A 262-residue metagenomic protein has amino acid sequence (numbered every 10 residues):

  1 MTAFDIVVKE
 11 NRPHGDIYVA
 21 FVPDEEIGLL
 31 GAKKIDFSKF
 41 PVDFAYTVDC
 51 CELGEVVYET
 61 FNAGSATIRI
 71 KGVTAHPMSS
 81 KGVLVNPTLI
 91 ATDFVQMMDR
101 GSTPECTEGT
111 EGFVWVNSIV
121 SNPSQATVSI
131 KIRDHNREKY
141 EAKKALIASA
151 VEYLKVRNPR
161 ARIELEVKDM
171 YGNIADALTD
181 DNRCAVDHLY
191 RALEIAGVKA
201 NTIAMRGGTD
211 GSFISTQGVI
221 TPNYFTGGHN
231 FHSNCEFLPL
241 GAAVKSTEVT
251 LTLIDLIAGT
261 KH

Functional and structural regions predicted by a protein language model:
M1-E25, A66-I70, H76-P77, K81-G101 (+3 more regions): Alpha-helical metal-binding/catalytic segments enriched in His/Glu/Asp
M1-F61, T103, T107, E111-F113 (+5 more regions): Acidic/histidine-rich catalytic neighborhood of metal-dependent amide-processing enzymes
I17-Y18, V42-Y46, A66-T67, N201 (+1 more regions): Structural motif
Y58, S80-I119, E138-E164: Acidic-enriched catalytic cores of C-N bond-cleaving enzymes acting on peptides and small amides
I70, A126-D134, E166-A175: Short, hydrophobic beta-strand segments
L89-C106, F113-W115, R162, G172-T221: Active-site-adjacent substrate-binding region of metalloamidase/peptidase-like peptide-processing proteins
W115-A145, S149, S215-P222: Active-site-adjacent mobile loop/cap segments within catalytic or ligand-binding domains
N122-S124, K199-V249, I254-T260: Zn-dependent metallopeptidase/amidohydrolase metal-coordination segment
